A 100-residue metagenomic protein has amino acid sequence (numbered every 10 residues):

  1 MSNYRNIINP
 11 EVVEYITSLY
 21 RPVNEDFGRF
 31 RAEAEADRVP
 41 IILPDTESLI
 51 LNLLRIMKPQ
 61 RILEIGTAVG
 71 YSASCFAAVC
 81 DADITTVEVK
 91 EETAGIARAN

Functional and structural regions predicted by a protein language model:
M1-N100: A short alpha-helical cap/connector motif
